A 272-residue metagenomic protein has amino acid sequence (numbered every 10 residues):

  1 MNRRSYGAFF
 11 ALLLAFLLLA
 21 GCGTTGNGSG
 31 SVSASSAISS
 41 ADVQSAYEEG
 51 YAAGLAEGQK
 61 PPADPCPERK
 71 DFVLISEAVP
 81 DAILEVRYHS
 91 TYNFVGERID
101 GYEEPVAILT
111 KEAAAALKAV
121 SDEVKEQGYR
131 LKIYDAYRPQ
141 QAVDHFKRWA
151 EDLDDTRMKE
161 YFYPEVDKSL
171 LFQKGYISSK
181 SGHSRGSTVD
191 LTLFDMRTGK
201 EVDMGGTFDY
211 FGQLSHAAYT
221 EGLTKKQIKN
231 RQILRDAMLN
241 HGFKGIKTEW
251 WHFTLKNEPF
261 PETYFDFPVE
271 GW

Functional and structural regions predicted by a protein language model:
M1-F10: Bacterial N-terminal signal peptides that target proteins for export
L17-G21: C-terminal motif of bacterial Sec signal peptides marking the signal peptidase cleavage site
G23-A136, Q141-T248, N257-W272: Extracytoplasmic cell-surface/polysaccharide-interacting catalytic and binding patches
F253: Conserved metal-phosphate-binding beta-hairpin within the catalytic cores of diverse ATP-dependent phosphoryl-transfer
